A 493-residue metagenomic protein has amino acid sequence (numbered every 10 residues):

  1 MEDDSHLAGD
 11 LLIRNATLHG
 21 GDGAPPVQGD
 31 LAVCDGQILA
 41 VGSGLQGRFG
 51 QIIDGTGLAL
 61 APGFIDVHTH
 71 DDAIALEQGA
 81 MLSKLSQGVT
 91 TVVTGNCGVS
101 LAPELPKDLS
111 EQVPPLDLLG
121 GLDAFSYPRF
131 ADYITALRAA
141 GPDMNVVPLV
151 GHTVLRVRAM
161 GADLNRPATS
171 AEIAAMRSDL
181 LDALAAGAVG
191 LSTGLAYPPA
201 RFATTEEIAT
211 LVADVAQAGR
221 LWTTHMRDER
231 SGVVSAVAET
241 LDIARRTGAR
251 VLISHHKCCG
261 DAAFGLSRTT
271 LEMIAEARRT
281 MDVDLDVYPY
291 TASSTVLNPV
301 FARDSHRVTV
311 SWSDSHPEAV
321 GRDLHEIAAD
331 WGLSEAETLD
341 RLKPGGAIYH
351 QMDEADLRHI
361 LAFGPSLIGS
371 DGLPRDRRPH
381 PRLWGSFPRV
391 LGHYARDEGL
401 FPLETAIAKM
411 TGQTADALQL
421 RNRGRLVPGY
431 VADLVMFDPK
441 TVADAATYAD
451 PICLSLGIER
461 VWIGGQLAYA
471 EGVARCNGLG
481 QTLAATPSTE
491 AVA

Functional and structural regions predicted by a protein language model:
M1-G29, C34, L85, N298 (+1 more regions): Active-site microenvironment of metallo-dependent hydrolases
A8-R14, Q46-G95, A485-A493: Replace "His-x-His-based motif
G63-T69, V92-T94, V146-V150, L191-T193 (+4 more regions): Hydrophobic faces of well-ordered beta-strands that scaffold small-molecule active sites in alpha/beta enzyme cores
D72, V99-P103, V154-V157, P198-F202 (+8 more regions): Flexible loop/turn segments at secondary-structure boundaries
E77-V189, M281: Divalent-metal coordination cores built from histidine and acidic residues
P103-S126, A131-I134, T153-P167, A244-A249 (+2 more regions): Polyanionic/metal-chelating signatures
R166, R177-L184, A188-Y288, A292-V296: Functional cores that coordinate and move charged inorganic groups
